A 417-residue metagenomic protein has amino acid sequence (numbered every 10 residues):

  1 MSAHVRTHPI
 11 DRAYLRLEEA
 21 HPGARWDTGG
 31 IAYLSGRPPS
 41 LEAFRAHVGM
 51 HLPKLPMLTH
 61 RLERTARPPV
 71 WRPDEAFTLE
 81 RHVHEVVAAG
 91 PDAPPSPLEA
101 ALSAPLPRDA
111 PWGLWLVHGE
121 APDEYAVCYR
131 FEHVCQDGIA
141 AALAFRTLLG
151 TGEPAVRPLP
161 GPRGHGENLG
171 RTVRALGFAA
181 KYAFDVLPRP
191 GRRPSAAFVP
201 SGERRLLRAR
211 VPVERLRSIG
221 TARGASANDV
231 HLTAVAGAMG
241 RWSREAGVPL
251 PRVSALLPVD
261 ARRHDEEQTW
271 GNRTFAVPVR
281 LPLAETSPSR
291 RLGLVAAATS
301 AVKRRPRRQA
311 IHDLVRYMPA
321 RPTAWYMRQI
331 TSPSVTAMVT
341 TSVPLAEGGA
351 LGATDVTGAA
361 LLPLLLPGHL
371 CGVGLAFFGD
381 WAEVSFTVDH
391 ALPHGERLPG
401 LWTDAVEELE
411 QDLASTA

Functional and structural regions predicted by a protein language model:
M1-R12, A20-R25, G29-H369, L375-W381 (+2 more regions): Soluble acyl-CoA-dependent acyltransferase catalytic core bearing the H(X)4D motif
